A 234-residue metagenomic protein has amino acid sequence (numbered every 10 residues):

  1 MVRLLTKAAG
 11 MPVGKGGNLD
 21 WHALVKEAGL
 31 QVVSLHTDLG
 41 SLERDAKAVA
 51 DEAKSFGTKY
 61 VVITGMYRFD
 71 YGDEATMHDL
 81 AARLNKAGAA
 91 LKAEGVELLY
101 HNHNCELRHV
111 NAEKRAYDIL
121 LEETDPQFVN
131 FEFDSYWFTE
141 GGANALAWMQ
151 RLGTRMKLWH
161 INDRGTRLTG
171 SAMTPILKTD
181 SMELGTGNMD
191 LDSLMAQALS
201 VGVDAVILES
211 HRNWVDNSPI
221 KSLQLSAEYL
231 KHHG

Functional and structural regions predicted by a protein language model:
M1, G40, M66, R164 (+1 more regions): Flexible loop residues that form catalytic and substrate-binding hotspots at small-molecule/glycan-binding clefts
M1-V2, E27-Q31, G65-R68, A172-I176 (+1 more regions): A short alpha-helix capping/helix-coil boundary motif
M1-Y60, T154-M156, E228-G234: N-terminal pre-domain/capping segments
L4-T6, D118-F133, W137-G234: Histidine-acidic metal/acid-base catalytic patches
M11, Q31-N130, I220: Active-site acidic/histidine proton-transfer and metal-coordination neighborhood in alpha/beta enzyme cores
V13-W21, L42-V49, K114-D118, A143-A147 (+1 more regions): Alpha-helical scaffolding within the catalytic cores of extracellular/periplasmic polymer-degrading hydrolases
H22, K26, A50, K54 (+8 more regions): A structural alpha-helix within SAM-dependent methyltransferase catalytic domains
